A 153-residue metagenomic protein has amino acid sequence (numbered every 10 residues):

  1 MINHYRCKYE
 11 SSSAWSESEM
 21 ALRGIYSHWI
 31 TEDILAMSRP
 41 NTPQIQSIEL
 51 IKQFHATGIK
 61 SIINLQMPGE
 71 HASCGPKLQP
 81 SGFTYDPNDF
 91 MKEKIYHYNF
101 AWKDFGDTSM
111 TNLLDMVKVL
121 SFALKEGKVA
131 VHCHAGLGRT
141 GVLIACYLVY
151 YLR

Functional and structural regions predicted by a protein language model:
M1-S12: Eukaryotic intrinsically disordered, low-complexity, charge-rich
S13-K128, Y151-L152: Cysteine-based protein phosphatase catalytic domain of the PTP/DSP
G127-V149: A phosphate-binding catalytic loop at a beta-strand-loop-alpha-helix junction that coordinates phosphoryl groups
